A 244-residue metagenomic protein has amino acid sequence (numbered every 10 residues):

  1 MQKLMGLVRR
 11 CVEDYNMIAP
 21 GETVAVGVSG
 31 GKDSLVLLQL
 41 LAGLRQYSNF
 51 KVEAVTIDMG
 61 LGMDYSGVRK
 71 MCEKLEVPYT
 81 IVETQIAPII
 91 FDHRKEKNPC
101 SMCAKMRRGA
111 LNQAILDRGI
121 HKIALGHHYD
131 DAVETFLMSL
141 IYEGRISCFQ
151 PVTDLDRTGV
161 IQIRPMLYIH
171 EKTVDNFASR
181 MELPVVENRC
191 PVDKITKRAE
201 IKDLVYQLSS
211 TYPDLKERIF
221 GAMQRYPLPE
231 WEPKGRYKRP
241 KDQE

Functional and structural regions predicted by a protein language model:
M1-E134, Y142, K172-R180: ATP-dependent adenylation/nucleotidyltransferase module used to activate substrates
G6, R10, D14, K70 (+7 more regions): Charged/polar, solvent-exposed surface patches and flexible loops
K51-V52, D130-S210: Catalytic subdomain that performs nucleotidyl-dependent activation
D58-G60, Q85-A87, L155, Y168 (+2 more regions): Short, solvent-exposed coil/turn elements at secondary-structure transition points
V77-N98, V160, A222, P229-D242: Mobile, glycine- and charge-enriched loop segments and immediately flanking short secondary-structure elements within
A104-L116, V152-T158, V205, S209-Q224: Short, basic, helix/turn surface patches
L183-E244: The feature marks non-catalytic terminal segments
